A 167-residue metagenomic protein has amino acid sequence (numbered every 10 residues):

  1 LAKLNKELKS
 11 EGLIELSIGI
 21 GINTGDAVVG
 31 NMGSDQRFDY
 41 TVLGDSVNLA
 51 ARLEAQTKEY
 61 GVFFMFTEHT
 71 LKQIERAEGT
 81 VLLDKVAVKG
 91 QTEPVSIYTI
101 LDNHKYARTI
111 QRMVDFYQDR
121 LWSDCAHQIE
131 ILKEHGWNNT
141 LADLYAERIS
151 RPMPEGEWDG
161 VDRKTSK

Functional and structural regions predicted by a protein language model:
L1-N5, E54, K133: Protein kinase-like catalytic domain
K3-D45, H69-E75, Q91-T99: Catalytic core of nucleotidyl cyclases, primarily class III adenylyl/guanylyl cyclases
A27-V29, A50, Q56-D124, E130-I131 (+1 more regions): Cytosolic regulatory/linker segments at or just downstream of nucleotide-handling modules in signal-transduction
L43, L49-R52, S166: A generic signature of intrinsically disordered, low-complexity regions enriched in glycine/proline and charged/polar
E157-K167: Intrinsically disordered, low-complexity, charge-biased linker/tail regions
